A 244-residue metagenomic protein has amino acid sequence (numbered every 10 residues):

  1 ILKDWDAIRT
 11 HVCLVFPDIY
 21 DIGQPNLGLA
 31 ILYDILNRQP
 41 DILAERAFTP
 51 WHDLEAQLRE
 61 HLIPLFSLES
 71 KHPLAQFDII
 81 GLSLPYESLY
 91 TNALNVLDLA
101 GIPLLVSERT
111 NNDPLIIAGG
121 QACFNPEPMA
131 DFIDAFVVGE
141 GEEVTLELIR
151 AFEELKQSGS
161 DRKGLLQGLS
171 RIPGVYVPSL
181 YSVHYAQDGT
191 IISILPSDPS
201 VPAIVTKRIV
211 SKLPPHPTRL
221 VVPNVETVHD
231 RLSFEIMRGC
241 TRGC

Functional and structural regions predicted by a protein language model:
I1, L27-D34, L65-L68, I102 (+2 more regions): Short alpha-helical segments and helix-capping/turn motifs at coil-helix boundaries
I1-C13, Y20-D21, P178, D188-S233: N-terminal [4Fe-4S]-dependent radical SAM core
V12, P17, G23-D34, R38-L58 (+2 more regions): Low-complexity, highly charged intrinsically disordered N-terminal segments that act as targeting/localization
F16-Y20, Y86, R238: Residue-level signal for short, function-critical loop segments
N26, E226-C244: Canonical Radical SAM [4Fe-4S] cluster-binding loop centered on the CxxxCxxC motif and its immediate flanking residues
L36, I80, D134, C240 (+1 more regions): Conserved, mostly hydrophobic/aromatic
T49-P196: Glycine-rich beta-alpha loop elements in corrinoid/cobalamin-binding modules across cobalamin-dependent enzymes
